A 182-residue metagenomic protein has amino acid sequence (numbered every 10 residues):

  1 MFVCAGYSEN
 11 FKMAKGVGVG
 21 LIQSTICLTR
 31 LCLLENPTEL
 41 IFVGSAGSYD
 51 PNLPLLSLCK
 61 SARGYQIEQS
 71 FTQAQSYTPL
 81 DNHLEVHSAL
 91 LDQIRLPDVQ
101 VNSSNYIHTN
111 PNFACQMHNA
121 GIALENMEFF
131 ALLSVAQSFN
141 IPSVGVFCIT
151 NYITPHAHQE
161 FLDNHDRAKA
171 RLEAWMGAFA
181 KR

Functional and structural regions predicted by a protein language model:
M1-L84, A123: Metabolite-binding pocket within alpha/beta catalytic cores that recognizes anionic/polar moieties
G6-Y7, G47, N105, T150-Y152: Glycine-rich beta-alpha junction loops
K15, I41, C59, P97-N102 (+1 more regions): Hydrophobic/aromatic beta-strand patches that form the interior of the parallel beta-sheet core in alpha/beta enzyme
C27, L31, H83-H87, A168-F179: Short, well-ordered amphipathic alpha-helical segments that serve as non-catalytic structural scaffolds within diverse
A74-F139: Active-site rim beta-loop-alpha module in soluble metabolic enzymes
A136-D163: Zn-dependent metallopeptidase/amidohydrolase metal-coordination segment
I153-R182: His/Asp/Glu-rich mid-to-C-terminal helical/loop segments that flank catalytic regions of hydrolases
